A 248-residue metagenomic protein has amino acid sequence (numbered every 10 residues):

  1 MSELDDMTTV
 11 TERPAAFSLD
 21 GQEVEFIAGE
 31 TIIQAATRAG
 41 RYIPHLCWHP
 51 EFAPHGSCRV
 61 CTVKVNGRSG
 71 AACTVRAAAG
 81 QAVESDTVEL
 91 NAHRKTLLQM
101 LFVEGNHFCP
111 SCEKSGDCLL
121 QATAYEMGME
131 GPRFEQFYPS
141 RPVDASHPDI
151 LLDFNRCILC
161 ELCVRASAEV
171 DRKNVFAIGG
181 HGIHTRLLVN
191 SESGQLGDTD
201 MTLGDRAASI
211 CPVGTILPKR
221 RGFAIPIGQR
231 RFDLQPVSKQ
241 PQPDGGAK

Functional and structural regions predicted by a protein language model:
S2-E12, A16: Terminal leader/tail segments of proteins
E3-L4, R59-V63, R68-K248: Fe-S ferredoxin-like electron-transfer domains and their immediately adjacent linker/connector regions across
A16-L19, V63: A short beta-strand micro-motif
G21, H49, L152-N155: Aromatic-flanked redox-active Cys/Sec active sites in thiol-based oxidoreductases, especially the WC-centered
G21-E23, S191: Short, well-ordered turn and helix-capping elements at secondary-structure junctions
E23-A78: N-terminal cofactor/phosphate-binding cores enriched in small/glycine residues, especially glycine-rich loops such as
